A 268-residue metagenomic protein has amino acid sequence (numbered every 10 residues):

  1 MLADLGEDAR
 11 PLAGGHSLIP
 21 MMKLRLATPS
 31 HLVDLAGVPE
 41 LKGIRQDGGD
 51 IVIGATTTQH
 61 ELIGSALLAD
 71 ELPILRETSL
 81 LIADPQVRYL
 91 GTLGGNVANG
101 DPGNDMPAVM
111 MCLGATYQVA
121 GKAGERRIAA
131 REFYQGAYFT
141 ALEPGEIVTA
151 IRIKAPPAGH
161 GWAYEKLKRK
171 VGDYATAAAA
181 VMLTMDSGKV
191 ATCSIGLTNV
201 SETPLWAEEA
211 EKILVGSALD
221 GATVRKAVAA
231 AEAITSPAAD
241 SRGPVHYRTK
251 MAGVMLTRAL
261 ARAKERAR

Functional and structural regions predicted by a protein language model:
M1-R268: C-terminal structural segment of proteins
